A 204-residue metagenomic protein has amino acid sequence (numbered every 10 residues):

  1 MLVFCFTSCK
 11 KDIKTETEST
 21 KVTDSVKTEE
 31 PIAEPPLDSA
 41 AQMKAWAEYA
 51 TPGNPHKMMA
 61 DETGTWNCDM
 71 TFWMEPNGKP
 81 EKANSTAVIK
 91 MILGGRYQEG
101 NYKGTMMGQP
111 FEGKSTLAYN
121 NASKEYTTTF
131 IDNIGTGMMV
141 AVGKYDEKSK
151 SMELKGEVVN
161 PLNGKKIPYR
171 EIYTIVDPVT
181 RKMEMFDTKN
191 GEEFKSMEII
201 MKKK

Functional and structural regions predicted by a protein language model:
M1-V3: Sec-dependent N-terminal signal peptides
C5-S8: C-terminal motif of bacterial Sec signal peptides marking the signal peptidase cleavage site
K10-K204: Hydrophobic small-molecule pocket/channel-lining residues, especially in calycin-type beta-barrels
